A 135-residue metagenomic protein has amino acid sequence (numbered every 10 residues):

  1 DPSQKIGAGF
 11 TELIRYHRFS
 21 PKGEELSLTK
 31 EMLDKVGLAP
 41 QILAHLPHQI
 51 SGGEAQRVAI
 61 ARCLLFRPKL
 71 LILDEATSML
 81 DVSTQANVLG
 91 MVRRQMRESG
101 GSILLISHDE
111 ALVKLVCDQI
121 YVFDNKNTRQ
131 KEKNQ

Functional and structural regions predicted by a protein language model:
P2-Y16: Q-loop/switch helix immediately C-terminal to the Walker
E24-Q41: Conserved ABC ATPase "signature" region
L46-I50, E54: Conserved ABC ATPase signature
I60, V88: Hydrophobic anchor residue at the start of the ABC signature
L65-K69: A short, proline-enriched helix->beta-strand linker immediately N-terminal to the Walker B motif in ABC-type P-loop
S107-H108: H-loop/switch region of ABC-family ATPase nucleotide-binding domains
V113-L115: A short, surface-exposed alpha-helical micro-motif characterized by mixed small hydrophobic and charged/polar residues
